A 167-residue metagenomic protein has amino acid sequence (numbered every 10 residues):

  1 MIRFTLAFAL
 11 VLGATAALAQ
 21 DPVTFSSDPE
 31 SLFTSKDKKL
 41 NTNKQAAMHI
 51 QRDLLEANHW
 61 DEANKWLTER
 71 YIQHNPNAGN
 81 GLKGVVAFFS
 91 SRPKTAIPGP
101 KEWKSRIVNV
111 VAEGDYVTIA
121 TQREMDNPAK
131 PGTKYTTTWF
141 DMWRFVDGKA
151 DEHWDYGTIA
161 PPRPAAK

Functional and structural regions predicted by a protein language model:
M1-L6: Bacterial N-terminal signal peptides that target proteins for export
A19-D61, K65, E69, K167: Short, low-complexity N-terminal intrinsically disordered segments enriched in polar/charged residues
W60-E113: A solvent-exposed, acidic/Ser-Thr-rich amphipathic alpha-helical stretch
T95-G99, M125-Y135: Short, cysteine-centered beta-strand-loop-beta hairpins and adjacent loop/turn segments enriched in charged/polar
W103-S105, A120, K134-F140: Short, surface-exposed coil-to-beta transition loops
G114-R123: A short hydrophobic beta-strand element
T138-P164: Short beta-strand edge/turn micro-motifs at domain boundaries
